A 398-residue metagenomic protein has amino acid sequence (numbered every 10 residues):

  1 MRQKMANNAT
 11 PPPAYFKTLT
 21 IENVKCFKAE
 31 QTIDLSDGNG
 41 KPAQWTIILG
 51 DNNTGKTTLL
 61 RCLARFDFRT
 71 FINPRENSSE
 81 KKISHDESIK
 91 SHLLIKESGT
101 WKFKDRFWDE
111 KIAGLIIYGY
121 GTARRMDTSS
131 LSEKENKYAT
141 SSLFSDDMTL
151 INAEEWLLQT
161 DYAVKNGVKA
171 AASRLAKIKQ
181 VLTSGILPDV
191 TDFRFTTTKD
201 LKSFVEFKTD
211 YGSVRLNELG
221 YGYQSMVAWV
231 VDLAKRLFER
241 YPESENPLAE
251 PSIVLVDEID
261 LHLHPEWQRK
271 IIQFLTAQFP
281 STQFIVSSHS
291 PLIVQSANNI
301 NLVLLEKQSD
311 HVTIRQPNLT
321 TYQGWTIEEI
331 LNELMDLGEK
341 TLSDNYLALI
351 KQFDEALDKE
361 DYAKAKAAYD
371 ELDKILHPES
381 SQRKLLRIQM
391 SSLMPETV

Functional and structural regions predicted by a protein language model:
R2-L60, T276: Pre-Walker A-like glycine/lysine-rich segment at the N-terminus of P-loop NTPase domains
R2-N7, T58-A113: Conserved P-loop NTP-binding catalytic core
R2-Y15, D109, A277, L292-V398: RecA-like P-loop NTPase motor core
R2-Y15, E22, L143-A249: Extended helical coiled-coil dimerization/tether regions that scaffold and oligomerize large DNA-maintenance assemblies
K41-N77, Y221-K235: Phosphate-binding glycine-rich loops of NTP-binding sites
K96-I186, L331-L334: Coupling/switch segment of ABC-type P-loop NTPase heads
D257-E258: Walker B catalytic acidic pair
S288-H289: Conserved H-loop
